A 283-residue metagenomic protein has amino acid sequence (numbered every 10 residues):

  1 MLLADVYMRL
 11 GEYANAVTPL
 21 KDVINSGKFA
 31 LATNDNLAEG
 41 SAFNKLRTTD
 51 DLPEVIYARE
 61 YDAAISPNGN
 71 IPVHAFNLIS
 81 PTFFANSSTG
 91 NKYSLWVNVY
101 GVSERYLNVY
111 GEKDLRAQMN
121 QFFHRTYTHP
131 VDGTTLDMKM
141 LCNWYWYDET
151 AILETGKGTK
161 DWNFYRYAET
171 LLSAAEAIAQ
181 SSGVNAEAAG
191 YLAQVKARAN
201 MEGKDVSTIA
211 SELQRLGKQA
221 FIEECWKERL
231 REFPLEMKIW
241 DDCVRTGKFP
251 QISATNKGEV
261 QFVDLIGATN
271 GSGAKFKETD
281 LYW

Functional and structural regions predicted by a protein language model:
M1-I24, Y57, D114, Q118 (+2 more regions): Extended, hydrophobic/aromatic-rich amphipathic alpha-helical segments that build helical scaffolds
G11, A64, S182-V184, E202 (+1 more regions): Generic "edge-of-domain/loop-turn" microfeature
Y13, W96-Y100, L107, N185 (+1 more regions): Generic detection of long, well-ordered alpha-helical segments
D22, F29-Q180, G247-W283: Elongated scaffold/linker segments in the mid-to-C-terminal portions of large proteins
G27-A30, N200-M201: Helix-capping and short linker residues that terminate individual alpha-solenoid repeat units
L192-D264: C-terminal structured "cap/appendage" subdomains that terminate the fold
